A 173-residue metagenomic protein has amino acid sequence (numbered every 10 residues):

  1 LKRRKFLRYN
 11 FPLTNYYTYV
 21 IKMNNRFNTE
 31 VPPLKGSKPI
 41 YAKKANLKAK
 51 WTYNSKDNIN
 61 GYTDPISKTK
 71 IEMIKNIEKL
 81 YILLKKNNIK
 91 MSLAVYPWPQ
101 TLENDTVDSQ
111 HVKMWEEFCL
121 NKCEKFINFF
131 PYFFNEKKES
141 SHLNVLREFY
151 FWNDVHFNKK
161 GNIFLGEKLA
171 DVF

Functional and structural regions predicted by a protein language model:
L1-E117, E124, F129-S140: Serine-dependent acyl-ester chemistry module
G61, S141-W152: Short glycine/proline- and charge-enriched loop/turn segments that cap or connect secondary-structure elements
Q100, P131, E148-F149, V155: Flexible, active-site-adjacent loop/turn segments at secondary-structure boundaries
E116-L120, W152-D154: Glycine-rich loops and low-complexity Gly/Arg-rich segments that provide flexible linkers or classic glycine-based
F149-F173: Histidine-centered active-site loop/cap adjacent to the catalytic His in serine esterases/O-acetyl transfer systems
